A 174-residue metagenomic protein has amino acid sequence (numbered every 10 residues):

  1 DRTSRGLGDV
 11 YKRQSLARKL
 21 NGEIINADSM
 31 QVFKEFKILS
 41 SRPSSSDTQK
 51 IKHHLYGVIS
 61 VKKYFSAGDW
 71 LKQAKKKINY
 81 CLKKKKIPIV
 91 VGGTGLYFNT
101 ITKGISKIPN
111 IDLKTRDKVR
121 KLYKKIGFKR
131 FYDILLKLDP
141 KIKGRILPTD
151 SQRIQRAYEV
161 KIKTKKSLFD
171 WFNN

Functional and structural regions predicted by a protein language model:
R5-N174: Phosphate/pyrophosphate-binding catalytic cores of soluble transferases and nucleic-acid-acting enzymes
